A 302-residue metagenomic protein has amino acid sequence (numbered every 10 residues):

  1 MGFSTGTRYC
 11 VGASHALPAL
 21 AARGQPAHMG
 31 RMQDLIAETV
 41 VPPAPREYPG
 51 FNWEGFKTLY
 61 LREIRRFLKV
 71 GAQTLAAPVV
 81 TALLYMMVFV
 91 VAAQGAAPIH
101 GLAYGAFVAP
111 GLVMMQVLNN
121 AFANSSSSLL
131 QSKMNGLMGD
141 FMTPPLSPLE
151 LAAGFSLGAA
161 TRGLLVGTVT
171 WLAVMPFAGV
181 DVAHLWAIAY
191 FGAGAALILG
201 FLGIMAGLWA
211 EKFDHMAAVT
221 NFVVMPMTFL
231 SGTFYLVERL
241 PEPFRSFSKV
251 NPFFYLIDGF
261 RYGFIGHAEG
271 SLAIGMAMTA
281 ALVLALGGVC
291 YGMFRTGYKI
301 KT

Functional and structural regions predicted by a protein language model:
M1-R23, A27: Cytochrome P450 heme-iron axial ligand motif
M29-W186, Y190-T302: Hydrophobic transmembrane alpha-helices and immediately adjacent juxtamembrane helices of multi-pass inner-membrane
